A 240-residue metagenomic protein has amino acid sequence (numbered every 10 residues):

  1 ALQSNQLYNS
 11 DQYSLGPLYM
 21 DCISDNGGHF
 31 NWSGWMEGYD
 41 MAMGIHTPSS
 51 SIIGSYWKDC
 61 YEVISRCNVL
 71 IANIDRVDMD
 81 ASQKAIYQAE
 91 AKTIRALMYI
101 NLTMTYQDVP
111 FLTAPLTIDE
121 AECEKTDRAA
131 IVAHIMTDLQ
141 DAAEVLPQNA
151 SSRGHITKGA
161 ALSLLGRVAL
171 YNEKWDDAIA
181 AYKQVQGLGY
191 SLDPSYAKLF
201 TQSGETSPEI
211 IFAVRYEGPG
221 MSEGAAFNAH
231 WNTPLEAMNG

Functional and structural regions predicted by a protein language model:
A1-W35, V132, M136-A143, H155-G240: An aromatic- and glycine-enriched ligand-binding surface/loop that stacks and positions planar moieties
Q3-N5, N31-Y106, E122, T126-A129 (+1 more regions): Conserved, well-structured interaction surfaces
H46, T113-E120: Short linear capping/connector segments at secondary-structure termini
I71, P110-L112, I210-A213: Structural recognition of the beta-strand scaffold that forms the well-ordered cores of secreted hydrolase catalytic
D78, D119, D177-A180: Acidic, polar-rich low-complexity tracts and alpha-helical solenoid repeat scaffolds
T103-A114, W175-Y182: Short, well-structured active-site flanking segments
D108-P115, A143-R153, L192-A197: Glycine- and aromatic-rich loop/turn segments at beta-sheet edges
E120-D127, Q186-L192: Short, mixed-charge aromatic SLiMs
